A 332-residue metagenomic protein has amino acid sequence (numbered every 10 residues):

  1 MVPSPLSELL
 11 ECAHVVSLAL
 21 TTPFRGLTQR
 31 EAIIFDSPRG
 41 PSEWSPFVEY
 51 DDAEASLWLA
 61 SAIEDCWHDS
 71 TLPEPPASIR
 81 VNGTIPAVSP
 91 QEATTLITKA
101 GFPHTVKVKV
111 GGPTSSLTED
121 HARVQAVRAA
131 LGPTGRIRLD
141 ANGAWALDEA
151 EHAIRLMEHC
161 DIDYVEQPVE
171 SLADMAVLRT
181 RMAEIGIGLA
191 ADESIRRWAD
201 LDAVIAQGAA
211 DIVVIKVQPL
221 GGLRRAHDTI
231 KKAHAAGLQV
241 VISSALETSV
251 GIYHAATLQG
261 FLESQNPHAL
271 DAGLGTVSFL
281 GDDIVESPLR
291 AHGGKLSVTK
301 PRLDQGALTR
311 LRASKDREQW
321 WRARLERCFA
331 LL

Functional and structural regions predicted by a protein language model:
M1-H14, L18-A32, P38-S45, D65-S70 (+2 more regions): Flexible C-terminal active-site loop/helix
H14-V16, F35, G40-W44, A77-P86 (+7 more regions): Hydrophobic faces of well-ordered beta-strands that scaffold small-molecule active sites in alpha/beta enzyme cores
P23, Q91-E92, A199: A short, acidic/glycine-rich surface segment
G26-L27, W44-P46, E54-A55, A93-T95: Short, glycine/acidic-enriched capping/hinge loops at junctions between secondary-structure elements
D51-A60: A short, polar/charged loop-to-alpha-helix boundary motif
D52, L72-A130, T134-R138, A144-A150: Active-site beta->alpha loop and helix N-cap motifs at the rims of alpha/beta catalytic domains
S70-L72, L96, R155, A203: Short, flexible, glycine/charge-rich loop motifs used to bind or transfer phosphoryl groups or to couple energy/partner
P113-H254, L280-V285, L289-A291: Catalytic core of soluble alpha/beta enzymes
